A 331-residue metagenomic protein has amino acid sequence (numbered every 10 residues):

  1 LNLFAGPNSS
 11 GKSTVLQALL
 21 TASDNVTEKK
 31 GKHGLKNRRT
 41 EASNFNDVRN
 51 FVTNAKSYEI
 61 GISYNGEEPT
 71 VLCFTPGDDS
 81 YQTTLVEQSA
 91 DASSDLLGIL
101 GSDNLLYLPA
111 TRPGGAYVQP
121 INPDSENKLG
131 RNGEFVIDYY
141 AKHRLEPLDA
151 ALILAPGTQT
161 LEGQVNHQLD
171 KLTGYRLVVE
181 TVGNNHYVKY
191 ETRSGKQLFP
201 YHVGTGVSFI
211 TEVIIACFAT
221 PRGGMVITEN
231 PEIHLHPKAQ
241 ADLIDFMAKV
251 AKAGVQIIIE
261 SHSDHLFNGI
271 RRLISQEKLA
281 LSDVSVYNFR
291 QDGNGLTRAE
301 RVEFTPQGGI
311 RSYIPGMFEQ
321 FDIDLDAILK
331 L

Functional and structural regions predicted by a protein language model:
N2-S43, G204-A216, F246, K252 (+1 more regions): Phosphate-binding glycine-rich loops of NTP-binding sites
N25-A216, P221-R222, G295, E300-L331: Phosphate-coordinating catalytic segments in nucleotide- and nucleic-acid-processing enzymes
E229-N230: Walker B catalytic acidic pair
D242-L331: C-terminal lobe/lid and adjacent interdomain/linker elements of RecA-like ASCE P-loop ATPase modules
